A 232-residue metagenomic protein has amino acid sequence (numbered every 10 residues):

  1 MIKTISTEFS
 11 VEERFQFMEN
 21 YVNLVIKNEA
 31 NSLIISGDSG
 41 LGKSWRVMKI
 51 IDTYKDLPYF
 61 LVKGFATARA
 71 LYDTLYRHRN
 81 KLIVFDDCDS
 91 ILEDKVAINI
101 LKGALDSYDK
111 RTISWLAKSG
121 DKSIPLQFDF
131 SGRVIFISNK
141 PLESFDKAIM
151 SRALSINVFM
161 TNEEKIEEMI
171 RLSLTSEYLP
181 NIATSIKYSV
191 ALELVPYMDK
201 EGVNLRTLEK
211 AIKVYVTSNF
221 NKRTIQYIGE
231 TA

Functional and structural regions predicted by a protein language model:
M1-E29: N-terminal pre-Walker A segment at the start of P-loop NTPase domains
K27-V47: Walker A/P-loop nucleotide-binding motif
L41, T53-L82, D89-D94: AAA+/P-loop NTPase substrate/partner-engagement loops
D87, W115-D121, S131-L142, F159: A short beta-strand-to-loop transition that corresponds to the Sensor-1 phosphate-sensing loop of AAA+ P-loop ATPases
E93-G132: Conserved catalytic/switch belt of AAA+ P-loop NTPases
G103-A104, R152-I156, E168-S185: Conserved AAA+ ATPase "sensor/coupling" helix adjacent to the nucleotide-binding pocket
S144-E164: A short helix-turn-beta junction within AAA+ P-loop NTPase domains corresponding to the substrate/partner-engaging
L174-A232: Conserved AAA+ ATPase small/helical "lid" subdomain
